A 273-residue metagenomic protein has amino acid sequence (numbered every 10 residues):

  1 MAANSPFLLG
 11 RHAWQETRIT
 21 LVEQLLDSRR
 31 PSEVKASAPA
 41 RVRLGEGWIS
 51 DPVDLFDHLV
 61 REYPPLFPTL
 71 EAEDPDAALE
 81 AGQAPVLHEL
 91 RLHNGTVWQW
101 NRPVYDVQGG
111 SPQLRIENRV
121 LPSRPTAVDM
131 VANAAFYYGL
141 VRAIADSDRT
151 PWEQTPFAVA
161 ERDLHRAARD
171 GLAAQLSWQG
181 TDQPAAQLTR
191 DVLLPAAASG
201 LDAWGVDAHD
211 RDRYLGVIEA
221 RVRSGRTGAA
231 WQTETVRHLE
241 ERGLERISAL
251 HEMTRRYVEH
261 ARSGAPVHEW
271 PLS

Functional and structural regions predicted by a protein language model:
M1-R115, P151: Loop-rich catalytic cores of soluble enzymes, especially ATP-dependent carboxylate-amine ligases and other
A84-L114, L121-S273: Acidic, glycine-enriched catalytic cores built around paired aspartates
